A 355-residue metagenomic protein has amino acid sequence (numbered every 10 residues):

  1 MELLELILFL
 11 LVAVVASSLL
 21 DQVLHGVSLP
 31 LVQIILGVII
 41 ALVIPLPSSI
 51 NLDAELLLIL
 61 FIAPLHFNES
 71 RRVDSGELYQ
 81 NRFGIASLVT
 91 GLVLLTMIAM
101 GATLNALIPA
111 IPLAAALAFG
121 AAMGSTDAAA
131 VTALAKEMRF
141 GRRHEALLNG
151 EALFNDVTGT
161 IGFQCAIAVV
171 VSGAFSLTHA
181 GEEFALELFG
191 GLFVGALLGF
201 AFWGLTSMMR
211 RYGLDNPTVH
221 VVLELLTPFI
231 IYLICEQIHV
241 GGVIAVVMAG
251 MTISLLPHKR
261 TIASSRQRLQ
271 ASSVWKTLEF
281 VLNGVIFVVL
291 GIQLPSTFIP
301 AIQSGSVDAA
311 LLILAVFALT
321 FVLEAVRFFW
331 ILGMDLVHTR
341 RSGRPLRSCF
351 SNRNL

Functional and structural regions predicted by a protein language model:
M1-L355: Transmembrane helical cores of multi-pass secondary ion antiporters/exchangers
